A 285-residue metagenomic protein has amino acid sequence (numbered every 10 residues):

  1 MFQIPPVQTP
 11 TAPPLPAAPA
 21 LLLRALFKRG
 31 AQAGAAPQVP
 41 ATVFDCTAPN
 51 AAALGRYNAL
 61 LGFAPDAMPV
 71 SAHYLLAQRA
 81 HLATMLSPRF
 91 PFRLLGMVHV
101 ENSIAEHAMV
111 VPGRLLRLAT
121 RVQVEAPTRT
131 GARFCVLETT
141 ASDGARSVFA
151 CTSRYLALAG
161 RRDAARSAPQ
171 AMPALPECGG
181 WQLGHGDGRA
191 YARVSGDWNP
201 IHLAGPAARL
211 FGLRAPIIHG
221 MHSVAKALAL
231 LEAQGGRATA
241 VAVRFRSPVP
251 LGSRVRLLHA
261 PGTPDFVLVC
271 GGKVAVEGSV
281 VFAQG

Functional and structural regions predicted by a protein language model:
M1-A36, A80-L82, M97-L183, L251 (+1 more regions): HotDog/MaoC-like acyl-thioester-processing domains
M1-H99, A164-Q234: Hot-dog-fold acyl-thioester-processing enzymes
A41, V136, A150, A238-A240: Hydrophobic residues on conserved beta-strands that form the core of alpha/beta folds
A53, V111-G113, A190, A208 (+2 more regions): A broad, structure-centric signal for solvent-exposed, well-ordered loop/edge residues that line or flank functional
F63-A64, D143-R146, G236: Short, glycine- and charge-enriched coil/turn segments that flank and shape catalytic ligand pockets
H107, R214, R246-S247: Short, surface-exposed secondary-structure edge patches
A227-L257: A conserved acidic, glycine/proline-rich C-terminal tail/linker
